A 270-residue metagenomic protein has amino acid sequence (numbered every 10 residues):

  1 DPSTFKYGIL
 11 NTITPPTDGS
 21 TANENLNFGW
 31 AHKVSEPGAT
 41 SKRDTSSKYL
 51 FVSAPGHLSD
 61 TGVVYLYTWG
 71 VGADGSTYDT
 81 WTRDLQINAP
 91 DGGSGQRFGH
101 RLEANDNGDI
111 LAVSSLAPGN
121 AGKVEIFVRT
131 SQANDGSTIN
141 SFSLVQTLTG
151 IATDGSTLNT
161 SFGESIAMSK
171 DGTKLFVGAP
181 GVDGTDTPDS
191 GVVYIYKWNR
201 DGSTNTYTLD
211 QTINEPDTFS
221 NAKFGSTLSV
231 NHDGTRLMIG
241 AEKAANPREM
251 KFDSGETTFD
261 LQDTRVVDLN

Functional and structural regions predicted by a protein language model:
D1-N270: Conserved beta-strand/short-helix segments that make up beta-rich extracellular adhesion/recognition modules
